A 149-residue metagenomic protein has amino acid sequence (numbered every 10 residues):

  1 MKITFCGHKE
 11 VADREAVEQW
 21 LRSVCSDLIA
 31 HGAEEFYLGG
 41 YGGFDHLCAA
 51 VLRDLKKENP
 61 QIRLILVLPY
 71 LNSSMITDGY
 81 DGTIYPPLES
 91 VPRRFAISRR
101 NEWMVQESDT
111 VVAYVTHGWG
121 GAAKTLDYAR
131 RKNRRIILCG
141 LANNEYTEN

Functional and structural regions predicted by a protein language model:
K2, G7-N149: Acidic/glycine-enriched connector segments
